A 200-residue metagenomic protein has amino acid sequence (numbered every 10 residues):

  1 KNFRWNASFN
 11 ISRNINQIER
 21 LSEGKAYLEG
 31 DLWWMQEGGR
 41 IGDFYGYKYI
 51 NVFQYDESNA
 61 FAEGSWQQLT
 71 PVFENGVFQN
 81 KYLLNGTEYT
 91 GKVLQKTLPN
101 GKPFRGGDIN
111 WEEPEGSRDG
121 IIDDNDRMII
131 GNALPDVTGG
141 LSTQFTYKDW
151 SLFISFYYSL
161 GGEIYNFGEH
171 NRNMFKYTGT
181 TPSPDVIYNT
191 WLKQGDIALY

Functional and structural regions predicted by a protein language model:
N2-I129, N173, P184, Y188-Y200: Conserved small-residue
F3, P135-G139: Residues that define the transmembrane beta-barrel architecture of outer-membrane proteins
W5-A7, L141, Y147, L152-I154: Transmembrane beta-strands of outer-membrane beta-barrel proteins
I11-Q17, Y147-D149, Y158-G162: Transmembrane beta-strands of outer-membrane beta-barrel pores
D123-D126, T138-L141, T146, S159: Short, hydrophobic/aromatic alpha-helical segments in well-folded domains
G131-A133: Replace "Gram-negative outer membrane beta-barrel proteins" with "bacterial and organellar outer membrane beta-barrel
L152-Y200: C-terminal beta-barrel architecture of Gram-negative outer-membrane proteins
